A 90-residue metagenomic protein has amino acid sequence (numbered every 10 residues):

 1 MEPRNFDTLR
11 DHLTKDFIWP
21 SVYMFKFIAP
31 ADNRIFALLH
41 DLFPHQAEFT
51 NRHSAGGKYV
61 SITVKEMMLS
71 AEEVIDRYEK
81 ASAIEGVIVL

Functional and structural regions predicted by a protein language model:
M1-S61, M67-L90: Long, contiguous binding/interaction regions
